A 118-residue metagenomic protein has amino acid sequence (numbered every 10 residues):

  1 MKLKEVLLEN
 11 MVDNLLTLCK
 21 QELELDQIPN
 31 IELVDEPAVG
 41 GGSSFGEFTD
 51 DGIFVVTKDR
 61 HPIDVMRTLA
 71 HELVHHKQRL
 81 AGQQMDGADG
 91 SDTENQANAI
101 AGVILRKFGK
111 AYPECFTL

Functional and structural regions predicted by a protein language model:
L3-N10, R79: Proteolytic processing junctions in secreted/extracellular precursors, especially proprotein convertase/trypsin-like
L8-Q27: Zn2+-dependent metallopeptidase catalytic core
P29-L33: Generic structural signal for residues in well-ordered beta-strands
V34-I63, H76-L80: Active-site scaffold of zinc-dependent metalloenzymes
P62-R67, R79-L118: Post-HEXXH active-site segment of zinc metalloproteases
H71, H75: Histidine-centered divalent metal-coordination motifs
